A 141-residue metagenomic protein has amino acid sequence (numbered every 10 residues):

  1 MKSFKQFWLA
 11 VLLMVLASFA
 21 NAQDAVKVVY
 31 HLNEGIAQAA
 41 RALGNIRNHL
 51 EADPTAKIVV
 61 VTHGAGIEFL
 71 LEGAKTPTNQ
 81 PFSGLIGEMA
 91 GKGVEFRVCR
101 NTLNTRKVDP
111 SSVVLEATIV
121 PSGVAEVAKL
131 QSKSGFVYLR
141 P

Functional and structural regions predicted by a protein language model:
M1-L9: Bacterial N-terminal signal peptides that target proteins for export
A17-F19: N-terminal signal peptide c-region/cleavage motif recognized by signal peptidases
N21-P141: Secreted/extracellular ectodomain signature
